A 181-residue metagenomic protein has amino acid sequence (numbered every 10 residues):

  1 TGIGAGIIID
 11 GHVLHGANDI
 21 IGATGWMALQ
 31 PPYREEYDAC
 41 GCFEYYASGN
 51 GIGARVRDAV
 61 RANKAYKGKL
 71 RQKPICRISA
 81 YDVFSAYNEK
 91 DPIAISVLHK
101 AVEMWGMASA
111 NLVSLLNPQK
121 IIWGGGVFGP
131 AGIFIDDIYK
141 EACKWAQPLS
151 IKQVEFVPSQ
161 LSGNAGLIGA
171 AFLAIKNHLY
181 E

Functional and structural regions predicted by a protein language model:
T1-G2, I20: A short acidic Gly-Thr/Ser loop motif
G4-I8: Short beta-strand scaffold segments in enzyme catalytic cores
V13, P31-E181: ATP-binding/phosphotransfer module of carbohydrate and carboxylate kinases, centering on a glycine-rich
D19-I20, F134: Conserved catalytic-core motifs of eukaryotic protein kinase domains, centered on the activation segment
I20-Y33: A short, polar/charged loop-to-alpha-helix boundary motif
